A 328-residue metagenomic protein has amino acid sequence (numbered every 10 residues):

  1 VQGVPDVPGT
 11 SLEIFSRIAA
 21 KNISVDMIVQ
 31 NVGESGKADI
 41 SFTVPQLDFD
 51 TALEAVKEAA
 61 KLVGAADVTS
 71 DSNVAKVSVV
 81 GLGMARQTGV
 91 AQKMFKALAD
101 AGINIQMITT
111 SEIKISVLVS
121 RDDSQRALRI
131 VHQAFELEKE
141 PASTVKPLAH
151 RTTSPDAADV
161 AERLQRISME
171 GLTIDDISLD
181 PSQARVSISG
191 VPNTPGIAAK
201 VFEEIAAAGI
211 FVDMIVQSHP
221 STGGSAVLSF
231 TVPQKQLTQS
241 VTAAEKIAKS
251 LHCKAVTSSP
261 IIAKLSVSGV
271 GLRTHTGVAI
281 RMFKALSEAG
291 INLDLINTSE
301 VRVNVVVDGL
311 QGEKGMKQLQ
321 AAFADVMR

Functional and structural regions predicted by a protein language model:
V1-R328: A conserved regulatory-domain signal marking ACT and ACT-like small-molecule sensing domains and adjacent regulatory
